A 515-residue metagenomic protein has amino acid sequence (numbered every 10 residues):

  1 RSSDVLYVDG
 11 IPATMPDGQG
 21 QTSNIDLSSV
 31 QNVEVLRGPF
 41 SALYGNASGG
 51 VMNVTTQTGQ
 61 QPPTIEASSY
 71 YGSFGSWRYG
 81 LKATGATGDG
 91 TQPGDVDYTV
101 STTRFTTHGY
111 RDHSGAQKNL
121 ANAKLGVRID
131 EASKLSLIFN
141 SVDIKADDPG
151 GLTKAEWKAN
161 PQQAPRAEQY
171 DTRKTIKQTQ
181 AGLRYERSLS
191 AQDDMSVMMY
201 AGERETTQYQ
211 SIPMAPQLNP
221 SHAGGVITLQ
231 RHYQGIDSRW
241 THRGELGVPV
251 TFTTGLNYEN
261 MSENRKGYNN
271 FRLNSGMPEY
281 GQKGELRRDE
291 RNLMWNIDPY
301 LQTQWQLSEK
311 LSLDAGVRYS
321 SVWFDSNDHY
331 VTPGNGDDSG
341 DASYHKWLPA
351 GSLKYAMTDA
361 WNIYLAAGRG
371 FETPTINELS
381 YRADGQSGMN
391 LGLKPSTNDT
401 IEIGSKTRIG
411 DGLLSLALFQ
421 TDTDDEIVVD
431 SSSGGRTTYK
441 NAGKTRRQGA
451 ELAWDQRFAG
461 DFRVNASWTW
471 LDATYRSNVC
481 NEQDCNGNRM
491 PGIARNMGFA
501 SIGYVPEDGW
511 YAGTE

Functional and structural regions predicted by a protein language model:
Y7, G20-S23, V35, A47-S68 (+1 more regions): N-terminal periplasmic accessory domains that precede and gate Gram-negative outer-membrane beta-barrel machines
I11-R37: Short acidic/polar hinge/loop motifs at secondary-structure boundaries that mediate gating or recognition
S69-S73, T87, R104-H108, S141-K145 (+11 more regions): Transmembrane beta-strands of outer-membrane beta-barrel pores
S73-T106, R111-P149, R173-D194, Y258 (+3 more regions): Transmembrane beta-barrel wall of Gram-negative outer-membrane proteins
T91, D95-V96, R184-E186, D194-I212 (+5 more regions): Membrane-embedded beta-barrel scaffold of Gram-negative outer-membrane proteins
K134-V142, K174-V331, K354-A356, L414-L418 (+2 more regions): Face-selective signature of the C-terminal outer-membrane beta-barrel domain
K145-D147, G151-A159, S262-N269, W323-Y330 (+6 more regions): Surface-exposed extracellular loop regions of Gram-negative outer-membrane beta-barrel proteins, predominantly
R239-R243, S308-L313, S321, L418-D422 (+1 more regions): Gram-negative outer-membrane beta-barrel transporters
